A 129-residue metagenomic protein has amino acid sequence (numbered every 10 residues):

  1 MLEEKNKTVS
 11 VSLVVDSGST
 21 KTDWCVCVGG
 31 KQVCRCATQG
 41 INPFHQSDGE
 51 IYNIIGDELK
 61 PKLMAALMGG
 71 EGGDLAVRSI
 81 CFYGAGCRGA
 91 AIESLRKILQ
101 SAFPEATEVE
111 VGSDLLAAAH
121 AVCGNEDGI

Functional and structural regions predicted by a protein language model:
M1-K7, T107-I129: Conserved phosphate-binding catalytic cores of ATP/NTP-utilizing and phosphoryl-transfer enzymes
E4-D57, L75-A76: Short glycine-rich, Thr/Ser-proximal phosphate-binding strand/loop in the N-terminal lobe of ATP-dependent enzymes
S10, V77-I80, D127-I129: Conserved acidic residues
S17-G18, A85, S113-L115: Fold-independent oxyanion-binding glycine-rich loops and adjacent beta-strand/coil segments at enzyme active sites
I41-F44, C87-R88, L116-A117: Short active-site-proximal "capping" loops at secondary-structure junctions
G56-M64: Generic structural signal for well-ordered alpha-helices, preferentially at hydrophobic/aromatic core positions
L63-F103, E108-E110, V122-C123: Short beta-strand-loop/turn "lid" adjacent to the catalytic site in phosphate-handling enzymes
